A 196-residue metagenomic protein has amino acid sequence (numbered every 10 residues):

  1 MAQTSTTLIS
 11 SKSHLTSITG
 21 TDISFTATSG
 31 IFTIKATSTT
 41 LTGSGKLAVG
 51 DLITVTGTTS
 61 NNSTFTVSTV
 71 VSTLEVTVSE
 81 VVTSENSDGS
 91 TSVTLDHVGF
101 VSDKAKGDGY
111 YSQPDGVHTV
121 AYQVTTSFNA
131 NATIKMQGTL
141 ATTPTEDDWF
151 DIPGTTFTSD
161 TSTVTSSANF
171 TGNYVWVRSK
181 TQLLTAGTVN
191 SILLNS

Functional and structural regions predicted by a protein language model:
M1-T21, V189-S196: Short, intrinsically disordered N-terminal pre-domain segments
S5, S10-S13, H97-P114, T139 (+1 more regions): Short Trp-Ser/Thr-centered turn/loop motifs at beta-strand boundaries
L15-V49, T54-F100, L184-T185: Small/polar beta-strand repeat architecture
L52-T54, T133-Q137: Beta-strand signatures of extracellular beta-sandwich domains
N61, V124-T133, L183-T188: Extended, low-complexity, turn-rich repeat/linker tracts enriched in Gly/Pro/Ser/Thr and Asp/Glu that occur
F100, D108-D115, F150-S196: Beta-sandwich interaction modules
P114-F128, K180: A short beta-strand element within beta-rich, extracytoplasmic domains of secreted/secretory-pathway proteins
Q137-T143: Conserved Ser/Thr-centered positions that define the repeating blades of beta-propeller domains
